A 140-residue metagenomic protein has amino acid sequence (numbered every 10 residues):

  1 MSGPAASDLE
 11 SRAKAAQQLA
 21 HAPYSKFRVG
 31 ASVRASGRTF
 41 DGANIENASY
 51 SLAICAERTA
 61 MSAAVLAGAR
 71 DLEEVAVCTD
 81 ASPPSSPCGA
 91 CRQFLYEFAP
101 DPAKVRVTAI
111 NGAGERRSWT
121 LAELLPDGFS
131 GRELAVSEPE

Functional and structural regions predicted by a protein language model:
S2-A22, A69-E140: C-terminal binding/interaction regions
A13-A16, A56, A60: Stable alpha-helical structural segments in soluble proteins, enriched in small hydrophobic residues
K26-S36: Short beta-strand scaffold segments in enzyme catalytic cores
A35-R38, N111-A113: Short acidic-glycine loop/turn motifs at beta-strand connectors
G37-N47, D71-V75: Glycine/charged-rich beta-loop-alpha catalytic/anionic-binding loops adjacent to active sites
N44-R58: Compact, glycine-rich, soluble single-domain proteins
C55, T59, A90-Q93: Short amphipathic alpha-helical face segments that pack within enzyme cores and frequently flank/anchor catalytic
A63-G68: Alpha-helix C-terminal capping segments
